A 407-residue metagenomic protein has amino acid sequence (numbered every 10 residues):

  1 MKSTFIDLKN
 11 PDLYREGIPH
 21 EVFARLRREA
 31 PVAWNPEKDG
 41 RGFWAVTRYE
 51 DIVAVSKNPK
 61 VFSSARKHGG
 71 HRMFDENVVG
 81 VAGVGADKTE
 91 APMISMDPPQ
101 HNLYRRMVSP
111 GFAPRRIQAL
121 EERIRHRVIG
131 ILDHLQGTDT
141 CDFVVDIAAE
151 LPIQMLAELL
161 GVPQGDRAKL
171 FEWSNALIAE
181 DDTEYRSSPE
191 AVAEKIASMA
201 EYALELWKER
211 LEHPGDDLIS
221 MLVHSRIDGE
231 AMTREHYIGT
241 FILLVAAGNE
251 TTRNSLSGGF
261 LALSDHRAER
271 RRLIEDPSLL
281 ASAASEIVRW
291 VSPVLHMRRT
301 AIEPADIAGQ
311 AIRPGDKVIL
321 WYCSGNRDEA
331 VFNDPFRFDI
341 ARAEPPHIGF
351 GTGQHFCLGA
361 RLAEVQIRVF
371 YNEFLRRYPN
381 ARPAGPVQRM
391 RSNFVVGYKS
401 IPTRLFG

Functional and structural regions predicted by a protein language model:
M1-G407: Cytochrome P450
